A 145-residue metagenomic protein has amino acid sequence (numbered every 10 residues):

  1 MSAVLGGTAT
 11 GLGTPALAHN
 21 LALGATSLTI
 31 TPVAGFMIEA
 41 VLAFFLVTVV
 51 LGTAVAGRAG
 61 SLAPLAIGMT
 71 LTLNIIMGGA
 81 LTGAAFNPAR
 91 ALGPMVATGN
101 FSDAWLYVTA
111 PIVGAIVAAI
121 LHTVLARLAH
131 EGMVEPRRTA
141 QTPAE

Functional and structural regions predicted by a protein language model:
M1-E145: Membrane-interface helix-loop junctions and terminal tails of multi-pass membrane proteins
